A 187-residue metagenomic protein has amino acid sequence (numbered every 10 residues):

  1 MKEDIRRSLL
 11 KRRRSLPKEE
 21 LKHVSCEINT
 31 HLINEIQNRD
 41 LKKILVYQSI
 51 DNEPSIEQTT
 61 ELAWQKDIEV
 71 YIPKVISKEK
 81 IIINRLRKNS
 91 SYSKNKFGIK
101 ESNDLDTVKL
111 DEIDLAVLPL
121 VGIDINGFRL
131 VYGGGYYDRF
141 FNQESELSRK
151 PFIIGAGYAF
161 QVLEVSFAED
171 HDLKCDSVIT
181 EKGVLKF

Functional and structural regions predicted by a protein language model:
M1-E112: N-terminal active-site beta-alpha-beta segment that forms phosphate/nucleotide-binding and substrate-recognition loops
D4, K11-R12, D111-A116, I125-F128 (+1 more regions): Surface-exposed, charge/polar-rich loops and edge strands
I50-N52, V121-I125: Short glycine-rich anion-binding loops that position phosphate/pyrophosphate groups of nucleotides and phosphorylated
P73, Y132, E181: Replace "coordinates the UDP/GDP/TDP-sugar" with "coordinates nucleotide-activated sugar donors
L118-P119, Y132: Thr-Gly-centered strand-to-loop micro-motif
Y132-D138: Charged helix-capping and loop-helix junction motifs
